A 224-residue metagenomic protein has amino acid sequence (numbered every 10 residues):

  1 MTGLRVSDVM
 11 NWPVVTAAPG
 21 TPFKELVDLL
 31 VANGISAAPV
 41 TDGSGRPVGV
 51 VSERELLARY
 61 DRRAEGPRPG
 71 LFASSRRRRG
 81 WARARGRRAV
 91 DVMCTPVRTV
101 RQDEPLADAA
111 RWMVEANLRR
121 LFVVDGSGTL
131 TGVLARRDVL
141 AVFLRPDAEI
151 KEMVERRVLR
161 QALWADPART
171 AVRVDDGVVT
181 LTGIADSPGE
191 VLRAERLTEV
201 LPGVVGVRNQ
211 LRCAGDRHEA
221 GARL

Functional and structural regions predicted by a protein language model:
M1-L224: Tandem CBS (Cystathionine beta-synthase) repeat/Bateman regulatory domains
